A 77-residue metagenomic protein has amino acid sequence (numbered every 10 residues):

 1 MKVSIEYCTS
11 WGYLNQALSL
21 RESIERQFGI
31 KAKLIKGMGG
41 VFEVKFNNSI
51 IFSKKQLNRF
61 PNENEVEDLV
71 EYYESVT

Functional and structural regions predicted by a protein language model:
M1-Q27: Local sequence-structure signature of Cys/Sec-based thiol-disulfide redox active-site neighborhoods
G12, G39, N58: Residue-level detector of flexible, active-site-proximal loop/helix-junction positions within diverse enzyme catalytic
L18-S23, G40-V41, E67-T77: Hydrophobic transmembrane alpha-helix bundles
F28-A32: A generic structural motif
K33-G37: Short beta-strand
F42-K54: A short, hydrophobic beta-strand/beta-hairpin element that forms part of a small beta-sheet core
I51-V76: Non-catalytic, surface beta->alpha helical segment in thiol-disulfide oxidoreductase systems
